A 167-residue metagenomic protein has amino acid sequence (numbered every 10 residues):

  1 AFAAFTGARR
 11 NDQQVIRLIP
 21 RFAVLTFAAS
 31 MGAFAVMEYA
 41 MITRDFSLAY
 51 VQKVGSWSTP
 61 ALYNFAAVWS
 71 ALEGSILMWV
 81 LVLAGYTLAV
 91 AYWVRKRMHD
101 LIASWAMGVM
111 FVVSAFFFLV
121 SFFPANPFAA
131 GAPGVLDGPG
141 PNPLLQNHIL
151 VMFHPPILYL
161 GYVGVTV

Functional and structural regions predicted by a protein language model:
A1-V167: Polytopic transmembrane helical bundles with strong interfacial aromatic enrichment
